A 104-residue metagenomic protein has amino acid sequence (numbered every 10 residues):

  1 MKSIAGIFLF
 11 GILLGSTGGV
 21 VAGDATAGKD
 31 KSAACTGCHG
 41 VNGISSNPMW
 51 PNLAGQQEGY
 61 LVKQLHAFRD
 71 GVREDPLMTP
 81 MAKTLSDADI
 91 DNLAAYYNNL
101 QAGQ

Functional and structural regions predicted by a protein language model:
K2-V20: Classic N-terminal secretory signal peptides
F8-G11, Q64, K83-Q104: C-terminal capping alpha-helices of c-type cytochrome domains
G15-S32, S46-M49, V62, A67 (+1 more regions): Electrostatic cytochrome c docking/interface patches
A27, Y60, L77-P80, N92: Extracytoplasmic/secreted proteins, especially bacterial periplasmic and envelope-associated proteins
C35-V41, L93: The canonical Cys-X-X-Cys-His
V41, D70-G71, L100-G103: Generic structural signal for alpha-helix termini and adjacent loop/cap motifs
G43-V72, T79-K83: Gly/Gly-Pro-rich "capping" loops immediately C-terminal to redox-active cysteine motifs in periplasmic/lumenal
